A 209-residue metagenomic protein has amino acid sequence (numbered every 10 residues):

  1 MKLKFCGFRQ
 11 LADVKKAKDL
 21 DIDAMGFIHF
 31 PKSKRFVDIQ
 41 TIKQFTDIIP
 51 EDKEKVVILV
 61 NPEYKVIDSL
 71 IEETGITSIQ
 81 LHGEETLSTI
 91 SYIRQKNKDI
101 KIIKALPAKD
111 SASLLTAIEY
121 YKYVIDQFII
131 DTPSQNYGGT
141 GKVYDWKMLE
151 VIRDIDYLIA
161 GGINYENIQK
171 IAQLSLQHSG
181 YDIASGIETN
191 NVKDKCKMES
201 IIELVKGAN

Functional and structural regions predicted by a protein language model:
M1-N209: Conserved N-terminal beta1-alpha1 strand-loop-helix module at the mouth
